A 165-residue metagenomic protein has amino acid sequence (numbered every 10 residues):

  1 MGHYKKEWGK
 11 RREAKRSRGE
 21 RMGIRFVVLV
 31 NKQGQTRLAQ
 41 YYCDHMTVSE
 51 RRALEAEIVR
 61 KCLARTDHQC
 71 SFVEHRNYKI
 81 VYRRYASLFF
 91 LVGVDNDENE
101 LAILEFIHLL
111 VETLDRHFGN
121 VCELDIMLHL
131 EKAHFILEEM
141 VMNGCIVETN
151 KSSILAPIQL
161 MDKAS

Functional and structural regions predicted by a protein language model:
G2-Y4, K15-S165: Acidic, low-complexity cytosolic segments
